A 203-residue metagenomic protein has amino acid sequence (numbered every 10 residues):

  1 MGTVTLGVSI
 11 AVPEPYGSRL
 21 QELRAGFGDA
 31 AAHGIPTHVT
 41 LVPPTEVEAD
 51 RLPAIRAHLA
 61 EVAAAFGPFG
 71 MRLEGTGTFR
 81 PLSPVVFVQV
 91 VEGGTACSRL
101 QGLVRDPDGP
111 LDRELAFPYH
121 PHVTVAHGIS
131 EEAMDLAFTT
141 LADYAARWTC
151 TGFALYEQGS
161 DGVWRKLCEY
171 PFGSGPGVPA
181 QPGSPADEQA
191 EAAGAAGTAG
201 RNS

Functional and structural regions predicted by a protein language model:
M1-G70, T78, G93-G152, R165-A192 (+1 more regions): Basic, often amphipathic N-terminal segments
G70-E74, R80-V85: Structural motif corresponding to the early beta-alpha repeats
S83-V91, L115: Charge-rich, low-complexity N-terminal segments
A196: Short, surface-exposed polybasic-aromatic patches that bind anionic ligands, especially phosphate groups
